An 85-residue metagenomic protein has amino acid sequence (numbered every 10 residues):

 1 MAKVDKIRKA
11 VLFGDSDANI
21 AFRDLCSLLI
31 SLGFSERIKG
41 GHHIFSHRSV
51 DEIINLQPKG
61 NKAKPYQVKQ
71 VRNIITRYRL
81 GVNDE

Functional and structural regions predicted by a protein language model:
A2-K39, R48-E85: Basic nucleic-acid-binding interfaces
